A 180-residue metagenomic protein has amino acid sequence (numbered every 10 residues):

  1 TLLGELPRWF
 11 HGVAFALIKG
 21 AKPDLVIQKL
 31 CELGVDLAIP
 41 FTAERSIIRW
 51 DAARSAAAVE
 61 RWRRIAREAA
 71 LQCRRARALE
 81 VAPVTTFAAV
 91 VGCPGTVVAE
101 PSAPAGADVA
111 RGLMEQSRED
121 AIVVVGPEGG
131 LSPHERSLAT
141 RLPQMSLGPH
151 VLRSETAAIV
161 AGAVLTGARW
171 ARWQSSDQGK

Functional and structural regions predicted by a protein language model:
L3-V97: RNA substrate-binding interface of SAM-dependent RNA methyltransferases
A16, V124-V125, E155: Active-site-adjacent beta-strand anchor residues
L25, W50, D108-V109, P133-R136 (+1 more regions): Short glycine-/acidic-enriched loop or helix-start segments at secondary-structure transitions that form or flank
Q28, A53-S55, R111-E115, S137-T140 (+1 more regions): Short, glycine/charged-enriched secondary-structure capping and boundary segments
T85-V91, P104-A107, V151-R153: A short acidic, often aromatic-flanked loop/helix-cap motif at beta-alpha or helix-coil junctions that lines enzyme
P94-R136, L142-L147: Active-site/ligand-binding-proximal alpha/beta "capping" segment
P133-K180: Structured adenosyl-cofactor binding patch, chiefly the S-adenosyl-L-methionine
